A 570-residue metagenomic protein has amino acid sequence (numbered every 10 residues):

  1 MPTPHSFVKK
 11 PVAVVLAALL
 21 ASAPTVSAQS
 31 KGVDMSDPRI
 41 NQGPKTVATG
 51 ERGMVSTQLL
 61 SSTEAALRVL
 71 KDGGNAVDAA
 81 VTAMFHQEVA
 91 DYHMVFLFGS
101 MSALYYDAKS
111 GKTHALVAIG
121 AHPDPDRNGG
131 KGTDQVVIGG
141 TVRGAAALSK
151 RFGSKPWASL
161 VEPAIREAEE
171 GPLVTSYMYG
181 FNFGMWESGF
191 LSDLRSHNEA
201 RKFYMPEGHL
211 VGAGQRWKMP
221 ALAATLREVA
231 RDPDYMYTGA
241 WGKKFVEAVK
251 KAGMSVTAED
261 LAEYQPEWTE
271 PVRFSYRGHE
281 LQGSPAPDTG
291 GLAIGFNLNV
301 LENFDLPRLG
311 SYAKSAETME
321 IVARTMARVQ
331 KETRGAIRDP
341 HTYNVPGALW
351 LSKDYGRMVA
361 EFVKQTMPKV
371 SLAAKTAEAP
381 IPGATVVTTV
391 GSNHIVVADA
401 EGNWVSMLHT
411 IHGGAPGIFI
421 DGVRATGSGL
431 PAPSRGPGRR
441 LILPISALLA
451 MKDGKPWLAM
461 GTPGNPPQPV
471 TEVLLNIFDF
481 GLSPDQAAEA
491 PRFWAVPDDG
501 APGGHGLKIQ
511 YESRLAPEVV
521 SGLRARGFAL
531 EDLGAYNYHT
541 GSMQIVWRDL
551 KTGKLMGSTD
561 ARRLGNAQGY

Functional and structural regions predicted by a protein language model:
P2-V15: Bacterial N-terminal signal peptides that target proteins for export
A13-A23: Bacterial N-terminal signal peptides
P24-A28: Sec/Tat signal peptide C-region and signal peptidase I cleavage site
Q29-E64, R68, G74-R231, M236-P285 (+4 more regions): Noncatalytic scaffold domains of N-terminal-nucleophile
G32-V33, F304-T410, S521: Internal maturation/activation junctions in enzymes
V77, V89-Y106, K112-H114, S255-T257 (+6 more regions): Active-site rim segments in enzyme catalytic domains, especially the processed small/beta chain of N-terminal
L194-R195, Y264-Q265, T385-V390, R440-L441: Short loop/turn motifs at secondary-structure junctions and domain boundaries
D339, E401, R439, V470 (+1 more regions): Extended C-terminal subregions enriched in glycine
